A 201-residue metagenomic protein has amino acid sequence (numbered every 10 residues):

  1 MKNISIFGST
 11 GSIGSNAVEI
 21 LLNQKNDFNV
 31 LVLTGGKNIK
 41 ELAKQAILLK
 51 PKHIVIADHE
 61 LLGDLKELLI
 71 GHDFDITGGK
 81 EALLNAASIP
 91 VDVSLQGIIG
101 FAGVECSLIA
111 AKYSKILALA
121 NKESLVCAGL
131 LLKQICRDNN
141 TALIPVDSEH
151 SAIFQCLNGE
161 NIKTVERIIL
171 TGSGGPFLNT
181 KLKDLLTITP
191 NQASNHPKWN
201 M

Functional and structural regions predicted by a protein language model:
M1-H53: N-terminal Rossmann-like dinucleotide-binding module
K2, K50-H53, H72-F74, Y113-I116 (+1 more regions): A short helix->loop->beta-strand "cap" motif at the edges of active sites that frequently abuts
T10, A46, S94, S114 (+1 more regions): Residue-level signal for inorganic ion chemistry
N16-K25, K44-Q45, L125-N140, C156-G159: Active-site-proximal loop->helix
V55-A57, D75-A82: Short acidic-hydrophobic, aromatic-tinged amphipathic segments that line or gate anion-handling sites
L65, F101-Y113, K122-T141: Rossmann-fold NAD(P)-binding glycine/threonine-rich loop
G78-A110: Beta-loop-alpha module in the N-terminal Rossmann-like domain of NAD(P)-dependent dehydrogenases, especially those
H150-M201: Conserved anion/nucleotide-ligand pocket segment
